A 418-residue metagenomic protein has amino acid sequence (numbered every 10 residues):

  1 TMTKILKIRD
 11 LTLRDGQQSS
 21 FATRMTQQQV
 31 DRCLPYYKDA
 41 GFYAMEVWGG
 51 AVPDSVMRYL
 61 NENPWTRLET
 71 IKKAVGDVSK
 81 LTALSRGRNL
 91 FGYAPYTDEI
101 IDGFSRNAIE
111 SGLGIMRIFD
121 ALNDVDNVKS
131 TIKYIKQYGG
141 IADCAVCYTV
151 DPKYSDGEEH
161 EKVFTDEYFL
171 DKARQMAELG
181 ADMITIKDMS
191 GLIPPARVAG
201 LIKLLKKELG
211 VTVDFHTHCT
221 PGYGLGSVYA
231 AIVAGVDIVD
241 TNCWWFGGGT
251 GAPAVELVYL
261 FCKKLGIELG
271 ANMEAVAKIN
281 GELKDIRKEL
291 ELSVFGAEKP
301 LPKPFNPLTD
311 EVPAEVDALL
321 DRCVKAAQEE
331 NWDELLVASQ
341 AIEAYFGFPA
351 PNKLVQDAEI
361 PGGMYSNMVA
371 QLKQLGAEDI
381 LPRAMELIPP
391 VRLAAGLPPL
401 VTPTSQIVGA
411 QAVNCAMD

Functional and structural regions predicted by a protein language model:
T1-R117, A121-D418: Catalytic cores and adjacent flexible loops of soluble metabolic enzymes that perform enolate/carbanion chemistry on
